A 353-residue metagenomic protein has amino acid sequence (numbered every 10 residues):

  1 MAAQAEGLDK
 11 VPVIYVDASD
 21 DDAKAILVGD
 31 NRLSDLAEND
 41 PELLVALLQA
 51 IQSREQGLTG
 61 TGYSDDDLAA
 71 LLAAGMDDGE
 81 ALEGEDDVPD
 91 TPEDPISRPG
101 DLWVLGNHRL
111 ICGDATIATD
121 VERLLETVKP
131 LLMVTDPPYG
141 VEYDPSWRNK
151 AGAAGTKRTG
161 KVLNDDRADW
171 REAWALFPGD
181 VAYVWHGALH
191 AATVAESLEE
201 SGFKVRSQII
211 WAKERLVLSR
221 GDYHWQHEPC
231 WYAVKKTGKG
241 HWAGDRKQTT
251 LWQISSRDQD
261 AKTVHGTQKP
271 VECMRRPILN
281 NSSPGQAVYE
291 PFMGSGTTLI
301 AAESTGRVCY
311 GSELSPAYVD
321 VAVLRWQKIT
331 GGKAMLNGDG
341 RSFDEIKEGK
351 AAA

Functional and structural regions predicted by a protein language model:
M1-V319: Core catalytic lobe of class I
R98-R123, V323-A353: S-adenosyl-L-methionine
